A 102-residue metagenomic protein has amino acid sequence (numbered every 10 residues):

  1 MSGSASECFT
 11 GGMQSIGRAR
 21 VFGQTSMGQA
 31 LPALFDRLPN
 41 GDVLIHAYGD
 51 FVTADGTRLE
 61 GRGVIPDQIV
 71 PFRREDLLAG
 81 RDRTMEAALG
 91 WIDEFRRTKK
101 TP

Functional and structural regions predicted by a protein language model:
M1-W91: Conserved acidic, small-residue-rich alpha-beta core segments centered on
W91-P102: Conserved functional hotspot residues or short segments at active or partner-binding sites across diverse domains
